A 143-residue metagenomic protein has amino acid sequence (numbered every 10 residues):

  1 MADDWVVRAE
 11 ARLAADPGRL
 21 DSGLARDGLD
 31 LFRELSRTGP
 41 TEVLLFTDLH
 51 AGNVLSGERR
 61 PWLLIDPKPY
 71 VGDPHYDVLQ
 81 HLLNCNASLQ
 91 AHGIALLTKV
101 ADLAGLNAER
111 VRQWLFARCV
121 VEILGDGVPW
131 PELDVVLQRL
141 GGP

Functional and structural regions predicted by a protein language model:
M1-T47, G57, D102: An alpha-helical support segment within catalytic cores of ATP-dependent transferases
M1-W5, V100-E109, A117-R118: Conserved ATP-binding subdomain of kinase catalytic cores across diverse folds
R19, H92, V121-P143: ATP/Mg2+ or Mg2+-diphosphate-binding catalytic cores that bind nucleotide phosphates or diphosphates via glycine-rich
V43, E109-R110, W130-P131: Short, solvent-exposed positions on alpha-helices
T47-H50, V111: Primarily hydrophobic membrane-targeting regions of prokaryotic envelope proteins
G52-V54: Hydrophobic residue at the +6 position relative to the catalytic HRD Asp in the kinase catalytic loop
S56-L106: Active-site Asp-x-Gly
